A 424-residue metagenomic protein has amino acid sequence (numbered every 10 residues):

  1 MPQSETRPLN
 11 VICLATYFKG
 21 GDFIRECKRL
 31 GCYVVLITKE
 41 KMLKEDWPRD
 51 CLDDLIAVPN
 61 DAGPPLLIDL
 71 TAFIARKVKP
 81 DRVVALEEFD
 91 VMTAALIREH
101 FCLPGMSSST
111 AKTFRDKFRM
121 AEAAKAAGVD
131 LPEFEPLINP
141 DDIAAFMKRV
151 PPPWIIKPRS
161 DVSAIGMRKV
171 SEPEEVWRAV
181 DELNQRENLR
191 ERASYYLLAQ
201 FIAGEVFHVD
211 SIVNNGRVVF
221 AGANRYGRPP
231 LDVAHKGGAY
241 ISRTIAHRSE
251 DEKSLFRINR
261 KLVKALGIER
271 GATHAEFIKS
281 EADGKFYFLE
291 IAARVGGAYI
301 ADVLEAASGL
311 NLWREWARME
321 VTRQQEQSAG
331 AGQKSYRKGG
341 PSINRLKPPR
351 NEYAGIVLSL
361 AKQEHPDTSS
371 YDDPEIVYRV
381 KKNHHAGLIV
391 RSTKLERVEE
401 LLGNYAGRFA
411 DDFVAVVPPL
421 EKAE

Functional and structural regions predicted by a protein language model:
E5-Y17: Nucleotide-activated donor-dependent transferases that construct or modify glycoconjugates
G20, I143, A317-E424: Peripheral (often C-terminal) accessory segments that flank ATP-dependent C-N-forming ligase machineries
F23-L30, A75, R98: Surface-exposed amphipathic alpha-helices with a cationic face
T38-K44: Short, polar loop motifs at secondary-structure junctions
P48-I138, A145, E396-N404, R408: Conserved N-proximal alpha/beta basic substrate-recognition cap immediately N-terminal to, or forming the N-lobe
A124, M147-V170, N188-G204, V209 (+2 more regions): ATP-grasp fold ATP-binding core
D130-P132, P153-I156, K169-E205, G238-I241 (+3 more regions): Conserved ATP-binding module of the ATP-grasp superfamily
E174, Q200-I268, A272, K279 (+2 more regions): ATP-dependent carboxylate/phosphate-activation module, predominantly the ATP-grasp catalytic core and closely related
